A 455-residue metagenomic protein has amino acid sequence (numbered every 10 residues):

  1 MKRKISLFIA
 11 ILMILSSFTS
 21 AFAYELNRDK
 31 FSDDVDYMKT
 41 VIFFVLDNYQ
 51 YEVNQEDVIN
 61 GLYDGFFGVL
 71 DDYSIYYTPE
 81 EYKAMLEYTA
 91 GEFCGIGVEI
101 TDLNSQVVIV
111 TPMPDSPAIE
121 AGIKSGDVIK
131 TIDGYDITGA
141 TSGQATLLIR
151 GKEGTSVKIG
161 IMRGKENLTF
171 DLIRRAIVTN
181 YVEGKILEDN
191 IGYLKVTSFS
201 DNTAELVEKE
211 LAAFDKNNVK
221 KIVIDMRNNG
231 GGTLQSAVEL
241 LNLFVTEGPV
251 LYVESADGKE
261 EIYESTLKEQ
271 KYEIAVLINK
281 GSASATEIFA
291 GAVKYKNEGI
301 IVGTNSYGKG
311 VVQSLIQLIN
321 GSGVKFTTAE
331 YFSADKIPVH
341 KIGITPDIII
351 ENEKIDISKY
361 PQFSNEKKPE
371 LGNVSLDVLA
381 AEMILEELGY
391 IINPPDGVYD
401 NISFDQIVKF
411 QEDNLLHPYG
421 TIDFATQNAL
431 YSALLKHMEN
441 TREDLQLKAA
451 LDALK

Functional and structural regions predicted by a protein language model:
K2-S74, I222, Y390-S403, E412-T421 (+1 more regions): Terminal targeting/pro-maturation regions of precursor/exported proteins
A23-D34, Q50, N54, V108-T111 (+3 more regions): Cleft-lining beta-strand/loop regions that shape enzyme active-site pockets
L26-N27, F31, G91-T131, Y135-G139 (+2 more regions): PDZ/PDZ-like domain segments forming the peptide/carboxylate-binding groove, activating on the N-terminal beta-strands
D36-F43, D47, N60, D64 (+15 more regions): Solvent-exposed, polar/charged alpha-helical surfaces in well-ordered, non-transmembrane soluble domains, broadly
L46-V108, M113, S156-K158, M162-D171 (+4 more regions): Extended, small/polar residue-biased N-terminal targeting/export presequences and adjacent propeptide/linker tracts
G160-I177, V339-S364, I422-D423, Q427-L430: Short, structured interface segments
Q313-Q317, V324-I357: Conserved P-loop NTPase
P346-V398, K436-T441: Acidic, Ser/Thr/Pro/Gly-enriched interdomain connector segments
